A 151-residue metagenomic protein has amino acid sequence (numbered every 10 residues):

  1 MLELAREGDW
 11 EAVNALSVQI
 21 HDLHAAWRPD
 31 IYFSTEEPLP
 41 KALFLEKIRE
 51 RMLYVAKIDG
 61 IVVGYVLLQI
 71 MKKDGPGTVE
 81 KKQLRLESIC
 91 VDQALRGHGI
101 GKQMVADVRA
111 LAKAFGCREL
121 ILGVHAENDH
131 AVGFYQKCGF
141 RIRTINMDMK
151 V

Functional and structural regions predicted by a protein language model:
M1-L16: A short beta-loop-alpha structural element at the N-terminal edge of CoA-dependent acyl/N-acetyltransferase catalytic
H21-L43: Conserved GNAT-fold acetyl-CoA-binding loop/helix
L43-V55, R85: A short helix-loop-beta-strand connector motif used in the catalytic cores of GNAT acetyltransferases and, in some
V55, I61-I70, R85, C90: Conserved beta-strand in the GNAT
V79-Q93, G123, I145-D148: Conserved acetyl-CoA binding element of GNAT-fold acetyltransferases
L95, G99-D107: Conserved acetyl-CoA pyrophosphate-binding loop and the N-cap/start of the following alpha-helix in GNAT-like
K102, A114, A126-T144: Conserved active-site alpha-helix within GNAT-family acetyltransferase domains
D107, R118-A131, D148-V151: Conserved beta-strand-loop-alpha-helix junction that forms the acyl-donor binding cleft
